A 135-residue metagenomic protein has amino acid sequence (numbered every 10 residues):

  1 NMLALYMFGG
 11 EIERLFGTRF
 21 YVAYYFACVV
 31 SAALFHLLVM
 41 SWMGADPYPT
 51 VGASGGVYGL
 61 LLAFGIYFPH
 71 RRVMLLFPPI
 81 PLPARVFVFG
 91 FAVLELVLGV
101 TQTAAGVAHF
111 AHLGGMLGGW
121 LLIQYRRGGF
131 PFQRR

Functional and structural regions predicted by a protein language model:
N1-R135: A detector for small-residue-rich transmembrane helices and their helix-helix packing motifs
